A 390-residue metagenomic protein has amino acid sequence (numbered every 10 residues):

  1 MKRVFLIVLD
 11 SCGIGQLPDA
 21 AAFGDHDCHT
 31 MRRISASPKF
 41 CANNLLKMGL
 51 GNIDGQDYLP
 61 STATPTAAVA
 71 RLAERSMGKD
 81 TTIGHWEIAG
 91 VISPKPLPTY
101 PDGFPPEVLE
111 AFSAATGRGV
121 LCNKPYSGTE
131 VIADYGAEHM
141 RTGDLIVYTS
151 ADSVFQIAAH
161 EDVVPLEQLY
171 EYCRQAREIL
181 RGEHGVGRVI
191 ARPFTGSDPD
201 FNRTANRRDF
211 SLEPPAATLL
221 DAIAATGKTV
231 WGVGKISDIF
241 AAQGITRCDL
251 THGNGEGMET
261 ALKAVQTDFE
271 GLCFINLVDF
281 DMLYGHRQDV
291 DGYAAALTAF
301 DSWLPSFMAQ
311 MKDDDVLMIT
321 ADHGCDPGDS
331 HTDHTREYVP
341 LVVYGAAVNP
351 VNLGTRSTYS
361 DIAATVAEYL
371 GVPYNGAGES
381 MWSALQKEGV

Functional and structural regions predicted by a protein language model:
M1-V390: Feature captures the catalytic ectodomains and active-site-proximal regions of enzymes that hydrolyze or transfer
